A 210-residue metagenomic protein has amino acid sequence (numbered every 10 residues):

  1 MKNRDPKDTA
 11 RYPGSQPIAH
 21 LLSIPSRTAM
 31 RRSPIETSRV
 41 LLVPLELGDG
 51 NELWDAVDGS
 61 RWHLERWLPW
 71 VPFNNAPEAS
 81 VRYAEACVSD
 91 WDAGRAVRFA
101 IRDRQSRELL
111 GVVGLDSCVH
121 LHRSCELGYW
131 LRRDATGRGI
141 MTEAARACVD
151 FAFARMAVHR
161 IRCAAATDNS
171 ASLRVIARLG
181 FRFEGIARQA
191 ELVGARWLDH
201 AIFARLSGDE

Functional and structural regions predicted by a protein language model:
K2-E52, A56-H63, R98-E210: Acyl-donor (CoA/ACP) binding surface of acyl/acetyltransferases
A29-M30, A86-V88: Short, P/G- and charge-enriched loop/turn segments at secondary-structure junctions
E65-A86: Conserved GNAT-fold acetyl-CoA-binding loop/helix
W67, V71, G94-R98, H159: Short, polar/charged, Gly/Pro-enriched helix-capping and turn/loop motifs at alpha-helix termini and inter-helix linkers
W67-W70, W91, W130, W197: Tryptophan-centered motif/residue detector
N75-A76, W91, E210: A short hydrophobic/aromatic micro-motif that marks alpha-helical segments and, especially, helix-coil
S89-G94, F181: Short loop/turn motifs at secondary-structure junctions and domain boundaries
